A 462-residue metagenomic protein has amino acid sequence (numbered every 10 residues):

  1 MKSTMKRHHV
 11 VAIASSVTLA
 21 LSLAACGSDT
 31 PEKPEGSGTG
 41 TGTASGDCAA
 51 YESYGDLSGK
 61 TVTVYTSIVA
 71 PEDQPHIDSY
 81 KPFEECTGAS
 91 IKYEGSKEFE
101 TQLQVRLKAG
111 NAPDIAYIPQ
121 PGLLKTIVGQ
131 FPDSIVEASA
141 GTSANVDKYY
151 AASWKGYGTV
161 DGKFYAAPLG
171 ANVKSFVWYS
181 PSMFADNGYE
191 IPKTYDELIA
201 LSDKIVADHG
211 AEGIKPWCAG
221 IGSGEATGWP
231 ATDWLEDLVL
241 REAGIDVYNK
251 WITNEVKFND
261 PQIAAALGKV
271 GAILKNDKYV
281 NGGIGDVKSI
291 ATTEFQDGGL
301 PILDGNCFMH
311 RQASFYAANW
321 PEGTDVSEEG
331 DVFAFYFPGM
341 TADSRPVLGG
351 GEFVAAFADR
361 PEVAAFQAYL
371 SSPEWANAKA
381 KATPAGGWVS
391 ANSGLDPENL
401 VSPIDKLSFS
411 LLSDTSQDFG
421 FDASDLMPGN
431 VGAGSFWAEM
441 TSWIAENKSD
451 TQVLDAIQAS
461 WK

Functional and structural regions predicted by a protein language model:
C26-A50: Short, low-complexity, disordered segments immediately C-terminal to signal peptides in bacterial exported proteins
G46-D56, P121-S175: Hinge/lid segment of periplasmic solute-binding proteins
D47, S58-V69, A89-E94, I115 (+2 more regions): Short, well-ordered beta-strand elements
S79-A152, S182-K193, P301, F308-M309 (+1 more regions): Extracytoplasmic "Venus flytrap"/periplasmic binding protein-like
I127-G129, W154-D196, G220-W251, L348-A355 (+1 more regions): Periplasmic solute-binding protein
I252-K288: Glycine-centered hinge/linker elements that transmit conformational signals in sensory and ligand-binding systems
M309-F315, P321-G387: Extracytoplasmic/periplasmic substrate-recognition and gating elements
G386-A391, K406-W461: C-terminal capping/gating helix-and-loop segments adjacent to ligand/active sites or protein-protein/ligand interfaces
